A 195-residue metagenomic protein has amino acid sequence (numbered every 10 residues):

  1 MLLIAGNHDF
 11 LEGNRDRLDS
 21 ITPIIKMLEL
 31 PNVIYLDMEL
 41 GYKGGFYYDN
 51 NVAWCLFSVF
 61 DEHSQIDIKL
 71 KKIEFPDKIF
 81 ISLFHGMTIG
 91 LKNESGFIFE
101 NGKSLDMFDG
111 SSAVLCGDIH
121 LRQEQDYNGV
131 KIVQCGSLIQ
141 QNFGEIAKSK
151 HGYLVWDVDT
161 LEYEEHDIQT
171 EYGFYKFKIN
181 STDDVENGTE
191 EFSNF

Functional and structural regions predicted by a protein language model:
L2-V133: His/Asp/Glu-rich metal-coordinating catalytic cores of metallo-dependent phosphodiesterases/hydrolases acting on
Y47, V130-N194: Binuclear metal-dependent phosphoesterase catalytic core
